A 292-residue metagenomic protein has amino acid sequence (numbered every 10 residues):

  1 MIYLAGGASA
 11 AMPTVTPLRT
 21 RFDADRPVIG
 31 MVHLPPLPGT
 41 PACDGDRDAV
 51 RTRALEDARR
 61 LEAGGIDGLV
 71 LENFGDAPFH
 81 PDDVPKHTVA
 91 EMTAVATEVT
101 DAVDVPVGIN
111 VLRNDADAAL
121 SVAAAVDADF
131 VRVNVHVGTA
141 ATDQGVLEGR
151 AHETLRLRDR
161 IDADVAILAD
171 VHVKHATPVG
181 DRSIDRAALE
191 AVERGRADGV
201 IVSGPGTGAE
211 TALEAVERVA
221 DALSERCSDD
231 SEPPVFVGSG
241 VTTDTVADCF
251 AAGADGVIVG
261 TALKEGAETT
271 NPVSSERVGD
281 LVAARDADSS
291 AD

Functional and structural regions predicted by a protein language model:
M1-D25, M31, R51-T52, S228 (+1 more regions): Haloarchaeal acidic low-complexity proteome signature biased toward cell-envelope/secretome components but also
T14-P17, G45-D46, S183, T270-V273: Alpha-helix capping and helix-coil boundary motifs
I29, L34-D82, V95-V105, N114-E232 (+2 more regions): Alpha/beta enzyme core
P85-M92: A charged helix-plus-loop insertion that forms the helical arch/lid used to bind and gate nucleic-acid substrates
G145-E153, V259-D292: C-terminal helical cap(s) of enzyme catalytic domains, especially alpha/beta-barrels
